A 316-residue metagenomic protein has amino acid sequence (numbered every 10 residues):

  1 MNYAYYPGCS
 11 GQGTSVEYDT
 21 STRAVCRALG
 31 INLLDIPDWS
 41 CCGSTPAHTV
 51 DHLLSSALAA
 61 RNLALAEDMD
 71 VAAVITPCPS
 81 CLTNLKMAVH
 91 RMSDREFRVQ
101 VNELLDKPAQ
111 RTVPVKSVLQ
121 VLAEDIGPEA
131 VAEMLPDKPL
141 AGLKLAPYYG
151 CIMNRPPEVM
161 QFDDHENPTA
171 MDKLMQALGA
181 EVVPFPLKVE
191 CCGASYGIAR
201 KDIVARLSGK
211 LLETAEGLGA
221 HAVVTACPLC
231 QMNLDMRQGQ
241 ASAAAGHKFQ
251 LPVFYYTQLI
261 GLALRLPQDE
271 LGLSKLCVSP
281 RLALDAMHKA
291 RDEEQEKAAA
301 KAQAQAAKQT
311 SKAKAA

Functional and structural regions predicted by a protein language model:
M1-A316: Iron-sulfur cluster-binding electron-transfer modules in prokaryotic oxidoreductases
